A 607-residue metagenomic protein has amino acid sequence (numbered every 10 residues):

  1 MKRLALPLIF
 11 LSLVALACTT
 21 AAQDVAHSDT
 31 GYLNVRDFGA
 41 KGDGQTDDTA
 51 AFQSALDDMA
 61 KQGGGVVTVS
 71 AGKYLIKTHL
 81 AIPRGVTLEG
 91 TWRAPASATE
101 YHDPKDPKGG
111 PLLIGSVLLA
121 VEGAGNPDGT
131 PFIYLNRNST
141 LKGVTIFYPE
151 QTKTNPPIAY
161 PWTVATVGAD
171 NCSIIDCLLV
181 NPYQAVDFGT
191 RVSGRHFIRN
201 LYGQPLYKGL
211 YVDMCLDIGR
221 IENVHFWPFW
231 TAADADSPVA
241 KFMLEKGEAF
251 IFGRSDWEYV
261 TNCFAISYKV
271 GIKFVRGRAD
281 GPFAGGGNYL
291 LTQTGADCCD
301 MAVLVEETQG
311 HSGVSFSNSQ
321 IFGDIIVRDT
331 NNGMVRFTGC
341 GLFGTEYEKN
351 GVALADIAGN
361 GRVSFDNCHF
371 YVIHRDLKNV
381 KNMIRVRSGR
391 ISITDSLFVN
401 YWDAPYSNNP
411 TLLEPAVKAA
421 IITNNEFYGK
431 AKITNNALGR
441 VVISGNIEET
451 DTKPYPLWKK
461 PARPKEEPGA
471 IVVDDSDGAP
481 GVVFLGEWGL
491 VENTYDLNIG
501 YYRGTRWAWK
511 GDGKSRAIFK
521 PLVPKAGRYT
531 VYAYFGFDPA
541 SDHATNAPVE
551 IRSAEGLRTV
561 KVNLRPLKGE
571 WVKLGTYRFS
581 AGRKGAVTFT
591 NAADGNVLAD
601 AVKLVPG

Functional and structural regions predicted by a protein language model:
M1-L4: Positively charged n-region of N-terminal signal peptides that target proteins for export
P7-A17: Bacterial N-terminal signal peptides
L16-A26: Bacterial Sec-dependent signal peptides at the C-terminal "C-region" and cleavage site
V35-S70: Acidic Gly/Asp/Thr-rich repetitive segments characteristic of extracellular carbohydrate-active and adhesion proteins
Q53-K61, Y74-E89, R93-K142, F147-N171 (+5 more regions): Extracellular beta-strand-rich solenoid/capping regions of secreted or surface-exposed proteins that bind or remodel
G64-G65, K77-H79, S97-E100, A124 (+14 more regions): Short glycine/acidic-rich loop motifs that flank beta-strands on beta-rich extracellular proteins
S70, K77, P83, E89-T91 (+36 more regions): Feature marks extracellular polysaccharide-active and adherence modules
P456-G607: Extracytoplasmic
